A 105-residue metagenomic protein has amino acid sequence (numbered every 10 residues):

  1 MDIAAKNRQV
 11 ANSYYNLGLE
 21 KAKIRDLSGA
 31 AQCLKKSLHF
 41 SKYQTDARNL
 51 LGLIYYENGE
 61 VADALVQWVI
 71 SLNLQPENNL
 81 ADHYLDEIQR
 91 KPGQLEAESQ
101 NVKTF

Functional and structural regions predicted by a protein language model:
A4, A11-N12, T45-D46, N79-L80: Helix-start (N-cap) detector for alpha-helical repeat units in TPR-like alpha-solenoids, especially tetratricopeptide
A5, L38-H39, I70-N73: Conserved structural position within tetratricopeptide repeats
